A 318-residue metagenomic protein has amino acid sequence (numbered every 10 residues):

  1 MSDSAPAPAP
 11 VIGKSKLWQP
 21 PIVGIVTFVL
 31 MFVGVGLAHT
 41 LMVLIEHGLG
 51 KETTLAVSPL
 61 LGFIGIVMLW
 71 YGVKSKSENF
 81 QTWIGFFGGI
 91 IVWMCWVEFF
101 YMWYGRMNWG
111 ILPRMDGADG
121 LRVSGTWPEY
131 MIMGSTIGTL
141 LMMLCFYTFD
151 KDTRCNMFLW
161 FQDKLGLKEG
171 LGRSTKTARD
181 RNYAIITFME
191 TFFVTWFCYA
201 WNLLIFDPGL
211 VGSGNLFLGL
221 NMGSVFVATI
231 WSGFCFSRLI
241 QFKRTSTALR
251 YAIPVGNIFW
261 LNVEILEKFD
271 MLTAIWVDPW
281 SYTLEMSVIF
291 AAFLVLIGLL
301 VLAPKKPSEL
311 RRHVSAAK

Functional and structural regions predicted by a protein language model:
S2-K51, R311-A317: N-terminal signal-anchor module of multipass membrane proteins
V35-A38, P59-K74: Central hydrophobic cores of alpha-helical transmembrane segments in multi-pass inner-membrane proteins across all
T40-E52, G72-S77, P208-G209: Short, hydrophobic transmembrane alpha-helix segments
S75-R173: Membrane-interface helix-loop-helix junctions at boundaries between adjacent transmembrane segments
G125-I132, M142-T245: Long, contiguous internal "core" modules enriched in hydrophobic/ aromatic residues
F158-K168, K305-K318: Short, highly charged, low-complexity non-transmembrane loops/tails of multi-pass membrane proteins
V255-I275: Hydrophobic alpha-helical transmembrane segments in multi-pass integral membrane proteins
W276-I297: Small-residue-rich transmembrane alpha-helices that serve as helix-helix interface/gating elements in multipass
